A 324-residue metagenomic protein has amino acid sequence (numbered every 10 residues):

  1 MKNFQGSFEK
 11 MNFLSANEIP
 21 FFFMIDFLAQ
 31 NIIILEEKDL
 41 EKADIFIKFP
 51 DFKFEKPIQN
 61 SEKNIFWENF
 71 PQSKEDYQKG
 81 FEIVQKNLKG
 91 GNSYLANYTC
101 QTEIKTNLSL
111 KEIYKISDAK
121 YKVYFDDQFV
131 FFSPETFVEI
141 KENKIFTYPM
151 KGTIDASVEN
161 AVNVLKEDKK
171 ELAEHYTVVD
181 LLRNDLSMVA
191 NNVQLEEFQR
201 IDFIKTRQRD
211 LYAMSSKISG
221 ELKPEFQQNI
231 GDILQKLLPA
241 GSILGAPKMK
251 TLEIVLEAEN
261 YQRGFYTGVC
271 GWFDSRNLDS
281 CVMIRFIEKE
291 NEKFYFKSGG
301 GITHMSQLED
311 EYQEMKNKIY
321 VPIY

Functional and structural regions predicted by a protein language model:
M1-Y324: Extended alpha-helical targeting/anchoring segments, especially N-terminal organellar/secretory targeting helices
